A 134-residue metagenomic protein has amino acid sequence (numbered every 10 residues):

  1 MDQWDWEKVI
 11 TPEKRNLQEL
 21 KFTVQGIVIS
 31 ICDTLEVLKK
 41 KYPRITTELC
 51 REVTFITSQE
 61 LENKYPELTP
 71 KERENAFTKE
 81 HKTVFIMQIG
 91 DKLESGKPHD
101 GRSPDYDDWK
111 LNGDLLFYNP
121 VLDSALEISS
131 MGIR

Functional and structural regions predicted by a protein language model:
M1-T11: Residues forming anionic-ligand binding surfaces in small-molecule and nucleic-acid pockets of primarily soluble enzymes
T11-E13, L17-K21: Well-ordered alpha/beta subsegment
E19-F22, K40-I45, P120-S124: Low-complexity, flexible helical/coil segments
E19-V37: Compact, glycine/acidic-enriched structural inserts
T23-V28, R44-E52, L126-S129: Noncatalytic linker/hinge segments flanking ATPase motor cores
C32-L68: Alpha-helical scaffold segments that mediate packing/assembly in large oligomeric complexes
S58-R134: A translation/RNA-centric and nucleic-acid-associated enzymatic feature enriched in Class II aminoacyl-tRNA synthetases
